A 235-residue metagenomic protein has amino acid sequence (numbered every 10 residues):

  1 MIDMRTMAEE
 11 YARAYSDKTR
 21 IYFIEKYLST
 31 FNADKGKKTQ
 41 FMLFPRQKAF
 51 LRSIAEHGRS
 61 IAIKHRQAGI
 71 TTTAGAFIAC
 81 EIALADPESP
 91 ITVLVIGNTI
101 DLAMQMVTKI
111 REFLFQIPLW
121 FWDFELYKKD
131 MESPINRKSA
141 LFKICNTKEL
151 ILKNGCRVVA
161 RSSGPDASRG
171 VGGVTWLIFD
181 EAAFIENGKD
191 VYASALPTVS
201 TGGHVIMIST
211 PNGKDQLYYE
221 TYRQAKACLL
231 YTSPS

Functional and structural regions predicted by a protein language model:
M1-S233: Phosphate/NTP-binding elements of NTP-utilizing enzymes
